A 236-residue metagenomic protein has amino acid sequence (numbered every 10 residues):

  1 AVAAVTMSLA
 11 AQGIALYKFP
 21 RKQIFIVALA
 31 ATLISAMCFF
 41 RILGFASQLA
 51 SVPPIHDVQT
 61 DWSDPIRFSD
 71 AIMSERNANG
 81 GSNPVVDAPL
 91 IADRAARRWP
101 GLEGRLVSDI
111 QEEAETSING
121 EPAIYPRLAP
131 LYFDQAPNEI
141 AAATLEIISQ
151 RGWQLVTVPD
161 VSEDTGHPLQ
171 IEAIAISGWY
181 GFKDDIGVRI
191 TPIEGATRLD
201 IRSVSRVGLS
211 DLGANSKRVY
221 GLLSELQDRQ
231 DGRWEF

Functional and structural regions predicted by a protein language model:
A3-F236: Ser/Thr-rich, low-complexity intrinsically disordered terminal regions
